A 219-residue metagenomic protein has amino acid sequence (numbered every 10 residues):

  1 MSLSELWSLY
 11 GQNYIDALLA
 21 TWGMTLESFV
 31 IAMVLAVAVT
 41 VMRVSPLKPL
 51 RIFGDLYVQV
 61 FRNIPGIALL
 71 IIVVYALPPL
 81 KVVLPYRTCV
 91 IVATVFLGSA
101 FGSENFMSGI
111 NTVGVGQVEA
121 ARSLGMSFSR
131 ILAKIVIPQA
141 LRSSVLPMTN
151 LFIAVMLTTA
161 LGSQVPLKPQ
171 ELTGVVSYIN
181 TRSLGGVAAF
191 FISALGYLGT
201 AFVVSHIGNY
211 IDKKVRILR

Functional and structural regions predicted by a protein language model:
M1-R219: Transmembrane alpha-helices and adjacent helix-loop boundaries
